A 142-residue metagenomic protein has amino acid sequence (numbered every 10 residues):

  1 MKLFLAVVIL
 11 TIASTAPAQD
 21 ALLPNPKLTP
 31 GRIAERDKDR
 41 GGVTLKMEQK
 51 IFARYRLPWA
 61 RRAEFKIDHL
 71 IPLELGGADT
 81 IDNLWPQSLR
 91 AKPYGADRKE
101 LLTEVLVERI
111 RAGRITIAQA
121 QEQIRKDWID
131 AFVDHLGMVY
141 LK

Functional and structural regions predicted by a protein language model:
K2-F4, V8-K66, E74-K142: Nuclease and nuclease-like effector domains acting on nucleic acids or nucleotide cofactors
